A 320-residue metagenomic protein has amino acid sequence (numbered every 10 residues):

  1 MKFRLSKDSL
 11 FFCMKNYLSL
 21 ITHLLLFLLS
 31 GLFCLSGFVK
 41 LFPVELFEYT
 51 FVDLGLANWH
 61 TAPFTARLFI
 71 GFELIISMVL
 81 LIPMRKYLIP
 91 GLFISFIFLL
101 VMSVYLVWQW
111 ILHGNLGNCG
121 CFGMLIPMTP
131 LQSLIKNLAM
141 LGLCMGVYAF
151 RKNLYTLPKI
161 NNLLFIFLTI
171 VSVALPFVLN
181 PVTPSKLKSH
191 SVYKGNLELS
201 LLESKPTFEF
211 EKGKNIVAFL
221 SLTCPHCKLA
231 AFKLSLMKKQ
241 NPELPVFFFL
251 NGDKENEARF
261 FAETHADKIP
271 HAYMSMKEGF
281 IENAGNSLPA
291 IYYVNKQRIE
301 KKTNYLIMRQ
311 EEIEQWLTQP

Functional and structural regions predicted by a protein language model:
S19-L41, A62-Y105: Functionalized membrane-embedded alpha-helices
E48-T61: Perimembrane loop-to-helix junctions flanking transmembrane segments
L100-R151: Membrane-embedded alpha-helical segments of integral membrane proteins
L157-T183: Internal/C-terminal transmembrane anchor helices
P176, S185, S189-K194, K239 (+1 more regions): Thiol-/selenol-based redox modules, centered on thioredoxin-like and closely related oxidoreductase domains
F208-K228, L234: Short active-site neighborhood of thiol/selenol oxidoreductases, capturing the structured segment around
E243-A258, D267-K277: Thiol-based oxidoreductase modules, predominantly thioredoxin-like and allied folds used for disulfide exchange
K277-W316: Thiol/disulfide oxidoreductase modules built on the thioredoxin-like
